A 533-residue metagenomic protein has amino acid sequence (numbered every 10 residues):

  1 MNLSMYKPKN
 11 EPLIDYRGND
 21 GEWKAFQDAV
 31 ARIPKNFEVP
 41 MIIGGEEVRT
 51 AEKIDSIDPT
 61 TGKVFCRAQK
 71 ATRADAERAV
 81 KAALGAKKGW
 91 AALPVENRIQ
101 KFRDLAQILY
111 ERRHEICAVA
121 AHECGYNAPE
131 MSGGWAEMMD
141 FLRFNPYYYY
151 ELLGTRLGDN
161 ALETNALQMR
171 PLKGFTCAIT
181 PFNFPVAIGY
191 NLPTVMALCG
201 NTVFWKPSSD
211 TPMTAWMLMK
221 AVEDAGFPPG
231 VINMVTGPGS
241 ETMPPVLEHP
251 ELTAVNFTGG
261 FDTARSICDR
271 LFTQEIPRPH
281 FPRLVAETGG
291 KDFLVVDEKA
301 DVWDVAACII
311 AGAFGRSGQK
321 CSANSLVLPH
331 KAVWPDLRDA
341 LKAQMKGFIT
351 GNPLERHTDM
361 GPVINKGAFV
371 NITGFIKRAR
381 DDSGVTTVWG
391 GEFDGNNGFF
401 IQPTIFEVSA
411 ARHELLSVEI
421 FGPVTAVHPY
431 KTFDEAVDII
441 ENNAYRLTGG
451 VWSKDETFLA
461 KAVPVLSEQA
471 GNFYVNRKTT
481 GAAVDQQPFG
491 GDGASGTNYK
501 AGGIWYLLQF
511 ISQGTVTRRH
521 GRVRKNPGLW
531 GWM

Functional and structural regions predicted by a protein language model:
M1-D15, D58-R67, A91-Q100, F227 (+5 more regions): Conserved C-terminal structural/oligomerization subdomain of aldehyde/semialdehyde dehydrogenase
M1-T60, V64-F65: Hydrophobic face of amphipathic alpha-helices that form TPR/SEL1-like repeat modules and related alpha-solenoid
E52, R67-K70, D297, E392: Short clusters of small/polar residues that mark proteolytic maturation junctions
I57, T61-L153: Glycine-rich loop-to-alpha-helix module at the N-terminal edge of alpha/beta enzyme cores
G62, R98, A120, G200 (+8 more regions): Residue-level signal for inorganic ion chemistry
D75, E241-T242, E435: Short acidic active-site motifs
E151-D304, H357, Y430, N498: Rossmann-like NAD(P) dinucleotide-binding subdomain of oxidoreductase/dehydrogenase enzymes
A221-G226, E248-H249, A254, F261-A410 (+6 more regions): ALDH superfamily catalytic-core signature
